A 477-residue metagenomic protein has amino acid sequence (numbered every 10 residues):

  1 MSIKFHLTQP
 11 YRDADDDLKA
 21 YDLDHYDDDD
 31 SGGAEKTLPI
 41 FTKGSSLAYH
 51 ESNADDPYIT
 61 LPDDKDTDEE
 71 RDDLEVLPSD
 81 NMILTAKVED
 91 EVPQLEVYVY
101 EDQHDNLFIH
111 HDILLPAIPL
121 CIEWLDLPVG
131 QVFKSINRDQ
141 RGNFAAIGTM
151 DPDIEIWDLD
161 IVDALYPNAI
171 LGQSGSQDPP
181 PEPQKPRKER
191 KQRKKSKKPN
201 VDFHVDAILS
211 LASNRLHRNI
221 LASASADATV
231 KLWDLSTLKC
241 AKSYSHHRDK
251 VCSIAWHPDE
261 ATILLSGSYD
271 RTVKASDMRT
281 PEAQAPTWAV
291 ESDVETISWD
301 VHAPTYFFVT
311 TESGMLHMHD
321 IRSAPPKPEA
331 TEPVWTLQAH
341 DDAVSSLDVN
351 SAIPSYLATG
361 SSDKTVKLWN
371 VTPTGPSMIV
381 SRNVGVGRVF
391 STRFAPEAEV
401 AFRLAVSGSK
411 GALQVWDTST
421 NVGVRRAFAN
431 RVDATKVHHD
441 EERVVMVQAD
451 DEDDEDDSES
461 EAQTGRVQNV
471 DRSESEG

Functional and structural regions predicted by a protein language model:
M1-M82, E91, G130, A343 (+1 more regions): Terminal intrinsically disordered, low-complexity extensions flanking WD-repeat/beta-propeller proteins
P78-S79, W124-V129, R138-G142, V205 (+13 more regions): Loop/turn segments within WD40 beta-propeller blades
K87-V88, G148-D151, S223-D227, S266-D270 (+7 more regions): Conserved strand-to-loop turn within each blade of WD40 beta-propeller repeats
E89-V92, D151, R218, D227-T229 (+10 more regions): Surface-exposed loop/turn positions within WD40 beta-propeller blades
Q94-V99, I154-L159, A164-N168, V230-D234 (+7 more regions): WD40-repeat beta-propellers
F108-D112, S196-V201, K239-Y244, E282-W288 (+4 more regions): A short beta-strand motif characteristic of beta-propeller blades
L114-P119, D139, M150, L171-I208 (+8 more regions): WD40/WD-repeat beta-propeller blade N-cap
D158-D160, P179-P186, R190-L265, R271 (+1 more regions): Fungal eukaryote-biased detector of long internal structured cores
